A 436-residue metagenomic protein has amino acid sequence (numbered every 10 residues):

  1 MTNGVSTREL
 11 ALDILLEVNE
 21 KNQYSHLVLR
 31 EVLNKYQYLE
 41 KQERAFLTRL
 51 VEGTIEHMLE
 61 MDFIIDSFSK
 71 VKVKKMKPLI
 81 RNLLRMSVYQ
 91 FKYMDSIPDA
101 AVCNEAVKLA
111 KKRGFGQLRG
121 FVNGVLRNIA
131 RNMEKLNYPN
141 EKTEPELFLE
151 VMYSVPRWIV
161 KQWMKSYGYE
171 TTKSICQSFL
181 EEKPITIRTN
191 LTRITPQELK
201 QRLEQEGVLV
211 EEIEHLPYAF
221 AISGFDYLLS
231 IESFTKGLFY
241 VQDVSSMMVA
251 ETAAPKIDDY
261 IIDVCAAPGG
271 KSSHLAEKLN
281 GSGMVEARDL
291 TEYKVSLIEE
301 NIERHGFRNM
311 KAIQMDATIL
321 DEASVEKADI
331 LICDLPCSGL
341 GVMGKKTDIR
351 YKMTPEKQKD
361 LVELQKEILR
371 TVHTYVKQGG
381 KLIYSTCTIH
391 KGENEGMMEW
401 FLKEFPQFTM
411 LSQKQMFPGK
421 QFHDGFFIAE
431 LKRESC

Functional and structural regions predicted by a protein language model:
M1-C436: S-adenosylmethionine
